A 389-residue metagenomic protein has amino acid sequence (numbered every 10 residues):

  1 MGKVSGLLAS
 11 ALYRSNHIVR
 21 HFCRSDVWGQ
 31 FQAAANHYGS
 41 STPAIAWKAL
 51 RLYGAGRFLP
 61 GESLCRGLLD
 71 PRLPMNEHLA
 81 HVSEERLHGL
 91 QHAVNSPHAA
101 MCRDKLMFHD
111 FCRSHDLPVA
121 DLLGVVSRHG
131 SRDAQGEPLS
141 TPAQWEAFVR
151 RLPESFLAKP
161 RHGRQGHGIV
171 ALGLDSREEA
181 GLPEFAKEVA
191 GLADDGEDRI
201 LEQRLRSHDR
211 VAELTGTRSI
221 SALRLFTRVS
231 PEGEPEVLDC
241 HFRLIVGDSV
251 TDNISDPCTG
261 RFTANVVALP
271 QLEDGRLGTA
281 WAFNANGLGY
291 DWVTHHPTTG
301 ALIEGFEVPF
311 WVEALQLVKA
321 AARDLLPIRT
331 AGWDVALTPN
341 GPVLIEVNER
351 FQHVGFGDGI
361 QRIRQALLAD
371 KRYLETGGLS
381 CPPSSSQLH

Functional and structural regions predicted by a protein language model:
M1-D26, H389: Intrinsically disordered, low-structural-confidence terminal and linker regions
R14-R150, G163-R164, V318: Conserved N-proximal alpha/beta basic substrate-recognition cap immediately N-terminal to, or forming the N-lobe
V126, P160-H162, G173-S176, Q203-R206 (+4 more regions): Short, flexible loop/turn elements at secondary-structure junctions
R128-D133, Q165-I169, E234, D248-S249 (+1 more regions): Short catalytic/ligand-binding loop motif for oxyanion handling, primarily in non-cytosolic enzymes, centered on
P153-S155, I220-R224, V237, T330-G332 (+1 more regions): Extracellular structured ligand-interaction cores
S155-F185: Glycine-rich phosphate-binding loop of ATP-grasp-fold ATP-dependent ligases
L182-F283: Phosphate-binding site of ATP-dependent enzymes
L288-K319, R323-T330, L337-H389: C-terminal active-site "lid" helix and adjoining low-complexity regulatory extension at the edge of ATP-using catalytic
